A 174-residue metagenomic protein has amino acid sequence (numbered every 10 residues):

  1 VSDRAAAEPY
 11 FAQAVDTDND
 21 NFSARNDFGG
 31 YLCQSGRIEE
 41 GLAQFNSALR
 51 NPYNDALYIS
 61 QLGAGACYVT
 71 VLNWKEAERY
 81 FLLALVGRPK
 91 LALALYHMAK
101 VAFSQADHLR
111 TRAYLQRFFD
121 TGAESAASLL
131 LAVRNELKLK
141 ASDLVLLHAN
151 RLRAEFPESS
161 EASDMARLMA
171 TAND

Functional and structural regions predicted by a protein language model:
V1, Q34-S35, N51, C67-V71 (+4 more regions): Register position in tetratricopeptide repeats
T17-D18, N51-Y53, V86-G87, D120-G122 (+1 more regions): Structural marker of alpha-solenoid helical repeat scaffolds
A24, Y58-S60, A94, S128 (+1 more regions): TPR alpha-solenoid repeat register
D27, Q61-G63, H97-M98, L131 (+1 more regions): Canonical tetratricopeptide repeat
G122-D174: Terminal, low-structured helical/coil segments at or just beyond the last alpha-helical repeat
